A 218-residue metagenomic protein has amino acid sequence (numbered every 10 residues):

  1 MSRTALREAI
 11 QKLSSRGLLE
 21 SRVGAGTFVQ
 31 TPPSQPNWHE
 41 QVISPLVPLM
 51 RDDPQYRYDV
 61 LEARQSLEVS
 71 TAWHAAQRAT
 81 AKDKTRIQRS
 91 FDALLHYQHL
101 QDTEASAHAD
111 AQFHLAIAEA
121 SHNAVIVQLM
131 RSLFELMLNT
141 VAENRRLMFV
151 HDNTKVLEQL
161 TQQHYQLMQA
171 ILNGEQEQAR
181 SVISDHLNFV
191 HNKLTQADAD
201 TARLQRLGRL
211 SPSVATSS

Functional and structural regions predicted by a protein language model:
M1-L67, W73, Q77, L204 (+2 more regions): Short linear motifs at protein or domain termini
E40-Q41, L46-L49, R145-K155: Short helix-coil transition/hinge motifs at the ends and kinks of transmembrane helices, capturing the brief
R51-Y58, E62, E104, H108 (+1 more regions): Residues at secondary-structure transition points
V60-N144, H164-Q166, S181-N192, A197: Conserved amphipathic alpha-helical segments that form helical-bundle/coiled-coil interaction surfaces
H108-F113, R131-S132, V150-E158, A202-R209: Short alpha-helical linear motifs
K155-V182: A late-sequence structural motif
Q176-S218: C-terminal effector-binding regulatory domain of bacterial HTH transcription factors
